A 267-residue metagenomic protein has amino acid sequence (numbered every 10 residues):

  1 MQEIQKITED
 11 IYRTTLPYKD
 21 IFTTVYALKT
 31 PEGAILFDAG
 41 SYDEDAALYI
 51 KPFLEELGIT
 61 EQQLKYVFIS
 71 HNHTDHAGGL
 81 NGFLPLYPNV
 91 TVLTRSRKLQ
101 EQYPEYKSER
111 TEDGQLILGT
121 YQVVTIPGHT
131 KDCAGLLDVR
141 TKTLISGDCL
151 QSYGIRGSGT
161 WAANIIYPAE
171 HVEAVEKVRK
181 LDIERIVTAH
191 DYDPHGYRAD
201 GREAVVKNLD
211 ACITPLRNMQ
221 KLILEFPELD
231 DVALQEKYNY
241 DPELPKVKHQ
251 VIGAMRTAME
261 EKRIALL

Functional and structural regions predicted by a protein language model:
Q2-L57, G135-G147: Conserved beta-strand hairpin/beta-sheet module of binuclear metal-dependent hydrolase folds, prominently
Y18-K19, E105-T111, T125-G128: Short gly/ser/thr-rich secondary-structure transition/capping motifs
D20-I21, D43, H73-H76, P194 (+1 more regions): Alpha-helix N-cap/loop-to-helix initiation residues
S41-D43, T125-P127, K131-N218: Metallo-beta-lactamase
S41-I117: Active-site HxH/HxHxD metal-binding segment of metal-dependent hydrolases
H71-H76, H129, C133, H190 (+1 more regions): Histidine-centered active-site/metal-ligand motif
G119-V124: Conserved N-terminal boundary motif of the eukaryotic protein kinase catalytic domain
E176-R185, Y192-L267: Accessory terminal helices/loops
